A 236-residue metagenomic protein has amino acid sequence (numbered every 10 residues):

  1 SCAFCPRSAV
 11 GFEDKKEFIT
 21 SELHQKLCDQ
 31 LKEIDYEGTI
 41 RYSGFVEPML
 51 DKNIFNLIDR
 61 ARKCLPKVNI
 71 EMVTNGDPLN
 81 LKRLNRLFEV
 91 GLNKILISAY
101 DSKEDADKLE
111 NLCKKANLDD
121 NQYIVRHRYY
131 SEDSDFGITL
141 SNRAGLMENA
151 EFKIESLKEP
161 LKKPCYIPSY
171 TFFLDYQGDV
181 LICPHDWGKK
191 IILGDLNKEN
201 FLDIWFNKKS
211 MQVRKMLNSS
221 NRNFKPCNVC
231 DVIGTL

Functional and structural regions predicted by a protein language model:
S1-F152, L161-K163: Conserved glycine-rich "GG(E/T)P / GGGxP" loop and the immediately following alpha-helix in the radical SAM core
S8-G11, T171, K189, I233-L236: Secreted/processed peptides and extracellular or luminal domains of membrane proteins
K114-S156, H185-T235: C-terminal accessory region of radical SAM enzymes
Y166-P168: Short, small/polar residue-rich loop motifs at catalytic or cofactor-binding pockets
L174-D175: Short, acidic, Ser/Thr-enriched surface-loop or helix-capping motifs
